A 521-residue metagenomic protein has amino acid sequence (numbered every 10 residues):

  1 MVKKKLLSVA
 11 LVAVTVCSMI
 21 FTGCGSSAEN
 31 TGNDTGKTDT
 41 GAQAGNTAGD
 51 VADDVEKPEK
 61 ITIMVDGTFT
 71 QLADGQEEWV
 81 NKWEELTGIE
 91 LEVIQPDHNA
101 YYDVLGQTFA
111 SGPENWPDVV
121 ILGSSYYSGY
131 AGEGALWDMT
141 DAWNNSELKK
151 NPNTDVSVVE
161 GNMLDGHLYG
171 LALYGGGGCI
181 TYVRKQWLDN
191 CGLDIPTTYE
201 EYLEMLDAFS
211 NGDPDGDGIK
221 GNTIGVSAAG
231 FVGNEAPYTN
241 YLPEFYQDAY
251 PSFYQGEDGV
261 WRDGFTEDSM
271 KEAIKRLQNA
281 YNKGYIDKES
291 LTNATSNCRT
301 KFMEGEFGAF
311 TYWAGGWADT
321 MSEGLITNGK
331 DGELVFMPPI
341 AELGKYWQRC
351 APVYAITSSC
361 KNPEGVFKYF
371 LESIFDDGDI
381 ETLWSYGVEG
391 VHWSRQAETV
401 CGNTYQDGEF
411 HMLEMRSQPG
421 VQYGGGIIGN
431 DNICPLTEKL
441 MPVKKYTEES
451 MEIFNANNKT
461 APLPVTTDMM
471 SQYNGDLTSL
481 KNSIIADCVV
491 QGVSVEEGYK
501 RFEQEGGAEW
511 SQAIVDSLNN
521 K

Functional and structural regions predicted by a protein language model:
V2, L11, M19-K521: Extracytoplasmic/secretory soluble proteins
L7-T15: Sec-dependent N-terminal signal peptides
